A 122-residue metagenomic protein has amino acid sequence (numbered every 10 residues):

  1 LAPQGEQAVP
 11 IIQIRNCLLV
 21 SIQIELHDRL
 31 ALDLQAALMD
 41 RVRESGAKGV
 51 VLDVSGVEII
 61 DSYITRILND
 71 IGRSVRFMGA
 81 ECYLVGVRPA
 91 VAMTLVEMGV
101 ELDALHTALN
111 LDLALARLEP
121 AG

Functional and structural regions predicted by a protein language model:
L1-E6, P120-G122: Intrinsically disordered or compositionally simple regulatory linkers and C-terminal tails in signal-transduction
Q7-Q35: STAS-typified acidic loop motif
Q13-R15, A36, E44, K48-V51: Non-catalytic interaction/Regulatory regions outside core domains
A31-D40, E44, G79: Expand to "…catalyze enediolate/carbanion chemistry for C-C bond making/breaking, isomerization, decarboxylation
D33-A37, I67, L113: Well-ordered alpha-helical segments embedded in enzymatic catalytic cores
V42, I71, A116-L118: Catalytic cores of nucleotide-enabled group-transfer and carboxylate-activating enzymes in metabolic and assembly-line
A47-K48, L52-E101: Amphipathic alpha-helical interaction surfaces in cytosolic regulatory modules
D103-A114: Short acidic-hydrophobic, aromatic-tinged amphipathic segments that line or gate anion-handling sites
